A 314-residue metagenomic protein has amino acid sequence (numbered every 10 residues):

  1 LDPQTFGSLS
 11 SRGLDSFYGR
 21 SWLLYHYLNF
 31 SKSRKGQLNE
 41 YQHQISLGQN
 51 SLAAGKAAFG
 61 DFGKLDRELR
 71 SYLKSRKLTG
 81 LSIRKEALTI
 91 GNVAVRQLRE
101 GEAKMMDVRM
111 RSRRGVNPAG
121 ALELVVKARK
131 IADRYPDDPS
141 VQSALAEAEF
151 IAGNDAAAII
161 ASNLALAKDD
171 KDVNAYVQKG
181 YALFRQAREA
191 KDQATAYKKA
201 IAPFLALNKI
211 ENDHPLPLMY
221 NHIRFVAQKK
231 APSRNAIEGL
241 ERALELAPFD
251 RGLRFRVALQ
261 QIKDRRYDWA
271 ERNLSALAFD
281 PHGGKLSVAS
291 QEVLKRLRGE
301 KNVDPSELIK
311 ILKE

Functional and structural regions predicted by a protein language model:
L1-L52, A206: Active-site-proximal alpha-helical
L47-R188, W269-R272, S290-E314: Beta/coil-rich, acidic/histidine-enriched accessory regions frequently appended to metallopeptidases
R113, E147, V177-E189, Q193 (+1 more regions): Alpha-helical adaptor scaffolds
I131, L164-A165, A206-L207, R242-A243 (+1 more regions): Canonical positions in the second alpha-helix
P136, D170, N212-D213, P248 (+1 more regions): Short coil turns that delineate tetratricopeptide repeat
V141, A175, L216-L218, L253 (+1 more regions): TPR alpha-solenoid repeat register
G180-Y181, L218-A227, L259-K263, K285-P305: TPR/TPR-like alpha-solenoid helical repeat scaffolds
A196-L205, I262, Y267-K285: TPR/TPR-like (Sel1-like) alpha-helical repeat modules
